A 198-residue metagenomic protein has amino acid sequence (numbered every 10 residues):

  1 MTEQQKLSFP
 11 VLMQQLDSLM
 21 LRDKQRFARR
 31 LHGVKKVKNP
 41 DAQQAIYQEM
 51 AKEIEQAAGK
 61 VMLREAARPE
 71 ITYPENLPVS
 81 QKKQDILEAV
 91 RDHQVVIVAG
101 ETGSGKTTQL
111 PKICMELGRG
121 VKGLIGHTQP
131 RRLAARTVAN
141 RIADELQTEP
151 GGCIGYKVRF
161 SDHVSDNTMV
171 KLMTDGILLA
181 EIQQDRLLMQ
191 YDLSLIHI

Functional and structural regions predicted by a protein language model:
M1-E88: Helicase-associated low-complexity/disordered flanking segments
D92-V96, G123-L124: Pre-Walker A (Motif I) flank of P-loop NTPase domains
T102: The conserved Walker
G105: Conserved glycine(s) of the Walker
T108-G120: Walker A/P-loop NTP-binding motif
L124-I142: Conserved Walker A/P-loop ATP-binding site and its immediately adjacent core in helicase/helicase-like ATPase domains
A143-E181: Inter-Walker segment of RecA-like/P-loop motor cores
I196-I198: Conserved small/polar residues in nucleotide/adenosyl-binding loops
